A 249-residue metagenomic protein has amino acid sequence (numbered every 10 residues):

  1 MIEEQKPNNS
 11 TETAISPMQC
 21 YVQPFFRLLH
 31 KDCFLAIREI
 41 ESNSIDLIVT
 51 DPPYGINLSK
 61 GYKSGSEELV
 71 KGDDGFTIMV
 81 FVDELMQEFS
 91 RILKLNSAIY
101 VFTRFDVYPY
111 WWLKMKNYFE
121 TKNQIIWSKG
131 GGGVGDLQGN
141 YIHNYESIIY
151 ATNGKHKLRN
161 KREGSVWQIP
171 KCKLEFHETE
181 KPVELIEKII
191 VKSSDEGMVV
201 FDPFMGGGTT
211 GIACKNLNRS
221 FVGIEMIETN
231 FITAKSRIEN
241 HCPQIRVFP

Functional and structural regions predicted by a protein language model:
M1-N9, T13-I232: Core catalytic lobe of class I
A14-Q23, K235-P249: Short, conserved SAM-binding/catalytic segment of Class I S-adenosyl-L-methionine-dependent methyltransferases
